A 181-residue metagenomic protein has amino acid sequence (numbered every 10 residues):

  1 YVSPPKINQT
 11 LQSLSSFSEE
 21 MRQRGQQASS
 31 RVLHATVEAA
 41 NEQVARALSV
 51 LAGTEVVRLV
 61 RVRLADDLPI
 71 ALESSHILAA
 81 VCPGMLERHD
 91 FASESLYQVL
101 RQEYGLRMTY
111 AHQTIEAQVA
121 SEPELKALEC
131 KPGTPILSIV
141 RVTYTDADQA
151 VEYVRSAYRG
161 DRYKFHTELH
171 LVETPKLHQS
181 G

Functional and structural regions predicted by a protein language model:
P4-G181: All-alpha effector-binding/dimerization core of bacterial HTH-type transcriptional repressors
